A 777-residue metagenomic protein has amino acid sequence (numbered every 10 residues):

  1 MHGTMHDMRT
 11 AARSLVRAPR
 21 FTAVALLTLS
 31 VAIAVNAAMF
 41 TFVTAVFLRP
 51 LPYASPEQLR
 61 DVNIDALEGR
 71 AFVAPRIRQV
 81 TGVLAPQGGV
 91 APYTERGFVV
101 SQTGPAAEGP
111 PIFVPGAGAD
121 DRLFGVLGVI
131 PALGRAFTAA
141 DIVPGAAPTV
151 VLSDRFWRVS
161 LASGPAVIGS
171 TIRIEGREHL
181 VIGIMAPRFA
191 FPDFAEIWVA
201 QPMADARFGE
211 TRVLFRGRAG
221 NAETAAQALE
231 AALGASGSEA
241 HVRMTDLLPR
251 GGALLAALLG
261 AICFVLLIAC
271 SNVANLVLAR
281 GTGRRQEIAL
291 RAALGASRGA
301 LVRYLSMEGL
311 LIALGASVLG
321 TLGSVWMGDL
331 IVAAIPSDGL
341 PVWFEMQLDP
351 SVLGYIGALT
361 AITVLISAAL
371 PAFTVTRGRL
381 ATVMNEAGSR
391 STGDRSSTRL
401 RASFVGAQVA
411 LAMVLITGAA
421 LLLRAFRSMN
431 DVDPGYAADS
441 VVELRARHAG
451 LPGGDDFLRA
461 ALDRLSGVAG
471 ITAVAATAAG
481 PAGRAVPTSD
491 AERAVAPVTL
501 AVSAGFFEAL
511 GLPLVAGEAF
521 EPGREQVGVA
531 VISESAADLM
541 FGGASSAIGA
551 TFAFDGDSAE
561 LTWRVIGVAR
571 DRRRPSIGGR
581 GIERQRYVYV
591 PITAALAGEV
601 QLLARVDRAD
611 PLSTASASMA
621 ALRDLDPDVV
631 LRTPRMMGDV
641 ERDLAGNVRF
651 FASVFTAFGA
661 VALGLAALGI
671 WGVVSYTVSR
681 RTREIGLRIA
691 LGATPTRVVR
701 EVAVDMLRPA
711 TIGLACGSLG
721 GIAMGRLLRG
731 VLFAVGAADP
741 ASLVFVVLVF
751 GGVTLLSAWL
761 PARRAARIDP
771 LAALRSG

Functional and structural regions predicted by a protein language model:
M1-A23, R243-L248, L276-R303, M307 (+2 more regions): Alpha-helical transmembrane segments of integral membrane proteins
M1-V24, P52-A54, D65, G145 (+8 more regions): Membrane-helix entry/capping segments
A18-V46, P50, I268-S271, A313-S317 (+3 more regions): Short, strongly hydrophobic transmembrane alpha-helices
V31-Q58, M327-I335, L411-S440, S675 (+2 more regions): Alpha-helical transmembrane segments
M39-F42, A274, L310-V383, R424 (+1 more regions): Small-residue-rich transmembrane alpha-helices
L48-V99, R212-R216, M429-P487: Membrane-proximal extracellular/periplasmic loop immediately following the first transmembrane helix
P115-A139, P148-A253, D329-L330, R459-S653: Mid-to-C-terminal secondary-structure elements that act as membrane-proximal/extracytoplasmic interface segments
A269-A313, G669-A710, L714, R764 (+1 more regions): Interfacial "coupling" helices/loops that link adjacent transmembrane helices in transporter permeases
